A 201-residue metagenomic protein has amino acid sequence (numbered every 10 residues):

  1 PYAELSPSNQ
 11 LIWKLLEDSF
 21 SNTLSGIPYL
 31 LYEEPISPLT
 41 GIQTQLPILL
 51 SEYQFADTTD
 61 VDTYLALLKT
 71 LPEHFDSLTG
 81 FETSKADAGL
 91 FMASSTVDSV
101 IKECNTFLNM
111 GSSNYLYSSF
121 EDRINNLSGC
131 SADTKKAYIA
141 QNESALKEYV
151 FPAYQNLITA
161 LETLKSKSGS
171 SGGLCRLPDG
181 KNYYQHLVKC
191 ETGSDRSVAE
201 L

Functional and structural regions predicted by a protein language model:
P1-L201: N-terminal maturation segment of proteins
